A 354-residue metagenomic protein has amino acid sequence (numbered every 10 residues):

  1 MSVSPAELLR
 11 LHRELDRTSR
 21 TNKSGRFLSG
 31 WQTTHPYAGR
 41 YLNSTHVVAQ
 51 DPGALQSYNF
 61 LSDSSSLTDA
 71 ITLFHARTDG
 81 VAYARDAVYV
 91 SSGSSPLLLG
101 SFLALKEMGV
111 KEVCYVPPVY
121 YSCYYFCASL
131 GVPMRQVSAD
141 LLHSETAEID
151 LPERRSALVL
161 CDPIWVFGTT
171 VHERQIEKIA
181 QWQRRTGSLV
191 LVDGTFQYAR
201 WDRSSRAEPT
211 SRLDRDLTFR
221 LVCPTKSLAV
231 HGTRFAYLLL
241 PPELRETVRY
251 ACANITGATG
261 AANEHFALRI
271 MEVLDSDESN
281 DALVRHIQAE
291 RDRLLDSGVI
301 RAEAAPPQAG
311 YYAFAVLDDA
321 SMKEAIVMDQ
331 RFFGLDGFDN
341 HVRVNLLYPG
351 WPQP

Functional and structural regions predicted by a protein language model:
M1-S66, L73, R77, S188 (+1 more regions): N-terminal "arm"/small-domain region of PLP-dependent enzymes with the aminotransferase-like
S2, V81-A82, C114, K323-V327 (+1 more regions): PLP-dependent enzyme catalytic core of the Aspartate aminotransferase-like
A54-R185, Q197-F219: Conserved core of the PLP fold type I
F74, Y115, D216-R285: Conserved core segment of the aminotransferase class I/II
V119, L268, D281-L317: Conserved glycine-rich beta-strand-loop-beta hairpin in the small C-terminal domain of fold type I
G194: Walker B catalytic acidic pair
L239, F314-V316, N345-L347: Short hydrophobic/aromatic beta-strand micro-patches that form the beta-sheet surface supporting nucleotide- or nucleic
